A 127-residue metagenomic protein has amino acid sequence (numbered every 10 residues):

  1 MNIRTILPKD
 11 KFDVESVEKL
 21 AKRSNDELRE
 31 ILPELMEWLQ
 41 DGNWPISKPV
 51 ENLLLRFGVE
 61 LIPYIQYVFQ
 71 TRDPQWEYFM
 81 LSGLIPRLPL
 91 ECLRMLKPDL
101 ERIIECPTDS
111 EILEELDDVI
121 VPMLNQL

Functional and structural regions predicted by a protein language model:
M1-R4, D26-W38, V59-F69, L90-I104: Amphipathic alpha-helical scaffolding segments comprising HEAT/armadillo-like alpha-solenoid repeats
R4-T5, D10-N25, E37, P45-F57 (+2 more regions): Structural detector for internal amphipathic alpha-helices that build alpha-solenoid repeat scaffolds
R23, T71, I103-C106, Q126: Surface-exposed polar/charged interaction patches
G42-N43, R72-D73, T108-L113: Short inter-helical turns and helix N-cap capping residues of alpha-solenoid HEAT/ARM repeat scaffolds
